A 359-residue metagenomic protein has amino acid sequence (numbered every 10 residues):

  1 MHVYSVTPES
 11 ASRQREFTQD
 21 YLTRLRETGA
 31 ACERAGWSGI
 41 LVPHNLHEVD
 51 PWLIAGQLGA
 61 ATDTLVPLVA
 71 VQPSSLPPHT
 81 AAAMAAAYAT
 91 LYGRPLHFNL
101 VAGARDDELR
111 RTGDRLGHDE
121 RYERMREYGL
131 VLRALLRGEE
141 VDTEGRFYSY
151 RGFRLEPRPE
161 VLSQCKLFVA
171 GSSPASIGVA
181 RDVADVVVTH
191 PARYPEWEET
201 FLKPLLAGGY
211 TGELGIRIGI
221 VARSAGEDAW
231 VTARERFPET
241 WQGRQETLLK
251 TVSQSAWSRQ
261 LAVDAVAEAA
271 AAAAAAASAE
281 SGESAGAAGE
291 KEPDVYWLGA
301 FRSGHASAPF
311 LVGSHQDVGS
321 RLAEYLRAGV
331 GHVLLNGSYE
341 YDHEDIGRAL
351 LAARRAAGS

Functional and structural regions predicted by a protein language model:
M1-P8, I40-V42, L65-V71, L96-L100 (+4 more regions): Hydrophobic faces of well-ordered beta-strands that scaffold small-molecule active sites in alpha/beta enzyme cores
M1-V66, Q164-C165: N-terminal beta1-alpha1-beta2 module of alpha/beta enzyme domains
V3-T23, A70-S74, V161-S172, R223 (+1 more regions): Active-site mouth loops of central-metabolism enzymes
R24-P43, V179-V187, E324-G331: Catalytic domains of carbohydrate-active enzymes, especially glycoside hydrolases
A30-R34, A55-T64, A85-L96, R181-D182 (+2 more regions): Acidic (Asp/Glu)-rich catalytic clusters
E48-A55, R193-A207, H343-E344: Active-site-adjacent beta->alpha loops and helix N-cap segments on the catalytic face of soluble alpha/beta enzymes
P51-Q72, R124-Y128, Y210, G347-S359: Alpha-helix-loop-beta-strand connector modules within alpha/beta enzyme cores
T112, H118-P159, W197-E324: An alpha-helical appendage that flanks or caps ligand/catalytic pockets
